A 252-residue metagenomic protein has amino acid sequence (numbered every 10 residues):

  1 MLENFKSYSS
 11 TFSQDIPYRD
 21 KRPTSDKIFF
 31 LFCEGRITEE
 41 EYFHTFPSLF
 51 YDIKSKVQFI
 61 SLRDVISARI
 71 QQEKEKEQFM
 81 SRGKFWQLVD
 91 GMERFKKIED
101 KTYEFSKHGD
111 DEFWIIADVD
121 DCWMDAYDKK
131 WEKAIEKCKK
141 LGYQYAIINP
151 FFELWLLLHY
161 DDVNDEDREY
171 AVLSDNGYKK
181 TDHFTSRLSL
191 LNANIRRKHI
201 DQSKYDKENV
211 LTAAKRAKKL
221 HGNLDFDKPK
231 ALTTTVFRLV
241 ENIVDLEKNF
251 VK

Functional and structural regions predicted by a protein language model:
M1-D26, T38-E40, H44-S61, V65-S67 (+2 more regions): C-terminal accessory helical subdomains adjacent to catalytic cores in phosphodiester- and nucleotide-handling enzymes
E34: Conserved acidic carboxylate
M80-S81: Extended charged low-complexity segments that act as oligomerization/scaffolding linkers
W86-V89: Class I S-adenosyl-L-methionine
